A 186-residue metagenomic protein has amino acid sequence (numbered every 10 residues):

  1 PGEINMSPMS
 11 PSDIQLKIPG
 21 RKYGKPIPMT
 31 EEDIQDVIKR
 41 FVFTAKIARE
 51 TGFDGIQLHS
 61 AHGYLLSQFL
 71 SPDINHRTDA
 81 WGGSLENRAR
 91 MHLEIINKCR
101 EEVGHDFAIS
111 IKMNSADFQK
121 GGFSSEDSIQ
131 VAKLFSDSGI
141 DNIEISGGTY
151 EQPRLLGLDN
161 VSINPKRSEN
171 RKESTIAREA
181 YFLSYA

Functional and structural regions predicted by a protein language model:
P1-A186: Flavin-dependent oxidoreductase catalytic cores
